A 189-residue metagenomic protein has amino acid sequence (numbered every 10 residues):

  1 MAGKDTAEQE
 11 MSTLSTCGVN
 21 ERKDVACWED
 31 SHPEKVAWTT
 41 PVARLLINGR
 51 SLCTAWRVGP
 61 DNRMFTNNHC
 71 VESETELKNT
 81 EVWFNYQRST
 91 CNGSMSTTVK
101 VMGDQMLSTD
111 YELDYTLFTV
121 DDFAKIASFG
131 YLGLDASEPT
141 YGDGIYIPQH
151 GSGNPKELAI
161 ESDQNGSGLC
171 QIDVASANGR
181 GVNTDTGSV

Functional and structural regions predicted by a protein language model:
M1-R50, R57-D61, F65-N183: Serine endopeptidase catalytic core focused on the charge-relay Asp
S188-V189: Short loop/turn motifs that recur once per blade in beta-propeller domains
